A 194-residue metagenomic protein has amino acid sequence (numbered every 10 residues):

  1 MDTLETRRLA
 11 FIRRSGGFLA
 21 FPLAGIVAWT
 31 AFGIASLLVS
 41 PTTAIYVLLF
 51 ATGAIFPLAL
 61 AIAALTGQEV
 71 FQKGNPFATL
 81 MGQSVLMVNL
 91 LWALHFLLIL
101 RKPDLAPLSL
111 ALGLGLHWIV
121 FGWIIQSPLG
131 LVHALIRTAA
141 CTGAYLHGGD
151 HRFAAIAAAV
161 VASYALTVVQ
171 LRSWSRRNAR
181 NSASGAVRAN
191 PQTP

Functional and structural regions predicted by a protein language model:
M1-R14, R188: Short, Lys/Arg-rich, polar N-terminal cytosolic tail immediately upstream of the first transmembrane signal-anchor
R7-R8, L60-G74, L116-I124, T167-R176: C-terminal ends of transmembrane helices
R14-S36, L135-I136: The first (N-terminal) embedded transmembrane alpha-helix
I26-T79: Selected alpha-helical membrane-embedding segments in polytopic membrane proteins
W29, T79-N89, I136-G148: Small-residue-rich segments of transmembrane alpha-helices in multi-pass membrane proteins, especially helix faces
Q68-K102: Helix-adjacent hinge/juxtasegments
L91-T138: Membrane-proximal helix-loop-helix units in multi-pass membrane proteins
G130-N190: Terminal transmembrane helical module of multi-pass membrane proteins
